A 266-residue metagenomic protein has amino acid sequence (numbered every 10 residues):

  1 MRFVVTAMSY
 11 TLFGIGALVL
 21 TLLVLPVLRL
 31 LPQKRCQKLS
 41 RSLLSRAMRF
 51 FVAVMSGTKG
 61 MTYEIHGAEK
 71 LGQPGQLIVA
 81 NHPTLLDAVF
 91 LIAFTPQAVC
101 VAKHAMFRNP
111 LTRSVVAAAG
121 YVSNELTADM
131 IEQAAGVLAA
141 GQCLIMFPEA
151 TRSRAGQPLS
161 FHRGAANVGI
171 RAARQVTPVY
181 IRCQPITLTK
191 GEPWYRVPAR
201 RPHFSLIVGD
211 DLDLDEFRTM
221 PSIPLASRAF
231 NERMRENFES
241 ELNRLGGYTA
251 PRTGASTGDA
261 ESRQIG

Functional and structural regions predicted by a protein language model:
M1-E64, S114-V115: A transmembrane-helix-recognition feature enriched in membrane-embedded lipid enzymes and envelope glyco-/phospholipid
L25-S45, T58, G72-T127: Catalytic core of membrane glycerolipid acyltransferases/transacylases, capturing the structured, soluble-facing
G57-I65, N124-A128, L188-G191: Short gly/ser/thr-rich secondary-structure transition/capping motifs
G60-T62, Q97, A118, G141 (+1 more regions): A generic structural signal for alpha->beta connector loops
H66, V101-K103, P148, A155-G156: Thr-Gly-centered strand-to-loop micro-motif
G67-L71: Glycine-rich helix-loop-beta junction characteristic of Rossmann-like nucleotide cofactor-binding loops
A128-G266: Non-catalytic C-terminal accessory region of glycerolipid acyltransferases and related lyso-lipid remodeling enzymes
